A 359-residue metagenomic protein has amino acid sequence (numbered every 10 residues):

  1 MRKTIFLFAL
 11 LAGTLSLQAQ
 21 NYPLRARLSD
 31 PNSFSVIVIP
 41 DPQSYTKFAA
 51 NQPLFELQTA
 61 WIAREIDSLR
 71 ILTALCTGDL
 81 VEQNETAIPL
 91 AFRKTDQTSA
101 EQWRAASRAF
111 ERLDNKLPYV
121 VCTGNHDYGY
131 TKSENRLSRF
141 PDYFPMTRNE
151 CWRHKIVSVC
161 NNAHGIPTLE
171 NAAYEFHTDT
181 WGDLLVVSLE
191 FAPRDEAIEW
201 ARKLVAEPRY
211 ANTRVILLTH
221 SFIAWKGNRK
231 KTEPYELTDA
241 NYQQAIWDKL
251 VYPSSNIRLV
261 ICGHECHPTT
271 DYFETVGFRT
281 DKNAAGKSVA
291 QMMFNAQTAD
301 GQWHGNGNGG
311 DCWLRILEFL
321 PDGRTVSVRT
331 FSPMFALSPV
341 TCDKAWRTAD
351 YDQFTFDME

Functional and structural regions predicted by a protein language model:
A19-T98: N-terminal active-site segment of His-dependent metallophosphoesterases
D30, N306-E359: A short C-terminal boundary segment appended to hydrolase-like catalytic domains
S33-T46, E175, G182-A192, L218 (+2 more regions): Active-site-proximal beta-strand elements of phosphoester/diester hydrolases
V38-P40, L72-D79, P118-G124, L189 (+4 more regions): Active-site neighborhood of phospho(di)ester-bond hydrolases with catalytic His/Asp-centered motifs
Y45-K47, E82-E85, T123-K132, L169-A172 (+5 more regions): Active-site environment of divalent metal-dependent phosphoester hydrolases
T86-E199, Y272-M293, L314-E318, D352 (+1 more regions): Extended active-site neighborhood of metal-dependent phosphoesterases/phosphodiesterases
F92-T95, S99, E196-E199, P208-R258: Active-site-proximal segments of metal-dependent phosphoesterases and phosphodiesterases across multiple
T238-P321: Conserved beta-sheet core of the metallophosphoesterase superfamily
